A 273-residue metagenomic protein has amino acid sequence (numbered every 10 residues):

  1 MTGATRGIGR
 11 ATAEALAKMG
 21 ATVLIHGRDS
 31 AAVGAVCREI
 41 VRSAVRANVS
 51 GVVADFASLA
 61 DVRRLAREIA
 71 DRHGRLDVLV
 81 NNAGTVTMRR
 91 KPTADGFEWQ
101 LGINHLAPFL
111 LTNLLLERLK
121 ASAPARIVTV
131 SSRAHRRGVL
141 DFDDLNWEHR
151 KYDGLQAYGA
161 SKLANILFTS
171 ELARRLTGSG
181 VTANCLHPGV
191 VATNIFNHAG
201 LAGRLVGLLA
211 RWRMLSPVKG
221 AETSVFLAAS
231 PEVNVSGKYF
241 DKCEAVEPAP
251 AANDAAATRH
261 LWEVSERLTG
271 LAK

Functional and structural regions predicted by a protein language model:
M1-N194, G270-A272: Rossmann-fold NAD(P)H-dependent dehydrogenase/reductase core
T2, R150, G154, V206-A210 (+1 more regions): A short, mixed-charge helix-start or loop-turn motif at secondary-structure junctions
A32-A35, H260, V264: A non-catalytic, amphipathic alpha-helix used as a structural packing/dimerization or gating element in enzyme scaffolds
A32-A35, V53, L205-V206, A210-S216: Extended hydrophobic/aromatic segments used for targeting, binding, or gating
A125, L201, S230-V233: Short, well-ordered loop/turn and helix-capping segments at boundaries between secondary-structure elements and domains
D143-L145, A192-A210: A glycine/serine/threonine-rich, flexible loop-to-helix segment that serves as the NAD(P) cofactor-binding "lid"
S161, C185, G207-P248, N253-R259 (+1 more regions): C-terminal helical subdomain
R259, E266-K273: Intracellular terminal tails of multi-pass secondary transporters
